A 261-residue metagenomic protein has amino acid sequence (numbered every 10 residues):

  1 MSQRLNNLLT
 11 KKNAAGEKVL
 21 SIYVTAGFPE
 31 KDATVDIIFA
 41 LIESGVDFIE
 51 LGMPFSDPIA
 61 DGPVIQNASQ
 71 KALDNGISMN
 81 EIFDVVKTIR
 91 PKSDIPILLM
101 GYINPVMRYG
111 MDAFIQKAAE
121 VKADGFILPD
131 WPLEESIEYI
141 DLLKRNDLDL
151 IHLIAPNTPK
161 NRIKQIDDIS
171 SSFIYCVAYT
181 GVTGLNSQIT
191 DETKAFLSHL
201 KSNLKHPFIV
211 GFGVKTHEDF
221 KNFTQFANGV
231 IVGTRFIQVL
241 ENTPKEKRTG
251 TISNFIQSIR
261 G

Functional and structural regions predicted by a protein language model:
M1-V24, V86-P91: N-terminal amphipathic alpha-helix/helix-capping segment at the start of soluble metabolic enzymes
K31-L41, T158-D168, V210, V214-V230: Catalytic cores of alpha/beta
F48, M53-F55, V64-P129: Active-site beta->alpha loop and helix N-cap motifs at the rims of alpha/beta catalytic domains
F48-D57, G125-I127, W131-E134, C176-L185 (+2 more regions): Glycine-rich phosphate-binding active-site loops on the catalytic face of alpha/beta enzymes
G62-L98, D141-A155, E192-F208, I252-G261: Alpha-helix-loop-beta-strand connector modules within alpha/beta enzyme cores
N67, N75, L153, I163-S202 (+1 more regions): Glycine/Thr-rich beta-alpha phosphate-binding loop at enzyme active sites
D74-I77, K122-E135, D149-T158, A178 (+1 more regions): Catalytic beta/alpha-barrel core
I82, S198-H206, K215-K221, Q225-G261: Alpha/beta catalytic cores of nucleotide-metabolism and tRNA/nucleoside-modifying enzymes
